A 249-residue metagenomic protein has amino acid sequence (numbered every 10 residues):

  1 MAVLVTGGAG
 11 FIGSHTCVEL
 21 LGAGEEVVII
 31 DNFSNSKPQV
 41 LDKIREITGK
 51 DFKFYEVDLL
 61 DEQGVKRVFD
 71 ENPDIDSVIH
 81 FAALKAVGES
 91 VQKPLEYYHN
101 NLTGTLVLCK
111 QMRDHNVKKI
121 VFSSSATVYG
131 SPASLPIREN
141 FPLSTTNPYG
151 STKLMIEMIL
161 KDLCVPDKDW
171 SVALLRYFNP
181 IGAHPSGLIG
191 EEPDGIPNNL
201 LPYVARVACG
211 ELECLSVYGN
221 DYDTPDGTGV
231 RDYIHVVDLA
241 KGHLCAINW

Functional and structural regions predicted by a protein language model:
M1-A183: N-terminal Rossmann-like NAD(P)+-binding domain of SDR-like oxidoreductases, especially those catalyzing
K161-N248: NAD(P)-dependent short-chain dehydrogenase/reductase
